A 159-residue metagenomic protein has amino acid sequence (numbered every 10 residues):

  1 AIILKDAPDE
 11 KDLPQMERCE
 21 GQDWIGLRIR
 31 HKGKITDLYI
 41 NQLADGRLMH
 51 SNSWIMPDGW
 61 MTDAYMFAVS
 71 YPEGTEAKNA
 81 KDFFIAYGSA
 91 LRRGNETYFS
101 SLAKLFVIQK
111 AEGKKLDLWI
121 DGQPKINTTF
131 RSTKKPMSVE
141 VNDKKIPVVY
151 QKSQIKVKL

Functional and structural regions predicted by a protein language model:
I2-L4: Charged, amphipathic alpha-helical scaffolding segments
D6-K158: Non-catalytic terminal regions with compositionally biased, polar/charged low complexity
